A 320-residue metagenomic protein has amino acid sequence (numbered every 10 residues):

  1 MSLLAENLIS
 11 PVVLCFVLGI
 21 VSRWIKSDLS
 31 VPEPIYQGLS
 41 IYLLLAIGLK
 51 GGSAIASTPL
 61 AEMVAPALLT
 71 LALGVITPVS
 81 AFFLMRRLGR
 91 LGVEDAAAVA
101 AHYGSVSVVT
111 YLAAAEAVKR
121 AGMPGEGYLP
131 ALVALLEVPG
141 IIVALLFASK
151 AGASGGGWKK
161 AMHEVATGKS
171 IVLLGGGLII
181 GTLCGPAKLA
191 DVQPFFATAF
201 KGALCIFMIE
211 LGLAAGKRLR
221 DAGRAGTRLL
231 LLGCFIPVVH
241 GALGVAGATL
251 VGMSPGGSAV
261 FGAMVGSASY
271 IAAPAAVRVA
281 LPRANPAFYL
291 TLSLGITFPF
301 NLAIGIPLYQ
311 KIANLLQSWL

Functional and structural regions predicted by a protein language model:
M1-S22, S30-P34, L60-L211, G216 (+3 more regions): Alpha-helical transmembrane segments of multi-pass small-molecule/ion transporters
S40-L60: Active-site-flanking structural segment that lines cofactor/substrate pockets
